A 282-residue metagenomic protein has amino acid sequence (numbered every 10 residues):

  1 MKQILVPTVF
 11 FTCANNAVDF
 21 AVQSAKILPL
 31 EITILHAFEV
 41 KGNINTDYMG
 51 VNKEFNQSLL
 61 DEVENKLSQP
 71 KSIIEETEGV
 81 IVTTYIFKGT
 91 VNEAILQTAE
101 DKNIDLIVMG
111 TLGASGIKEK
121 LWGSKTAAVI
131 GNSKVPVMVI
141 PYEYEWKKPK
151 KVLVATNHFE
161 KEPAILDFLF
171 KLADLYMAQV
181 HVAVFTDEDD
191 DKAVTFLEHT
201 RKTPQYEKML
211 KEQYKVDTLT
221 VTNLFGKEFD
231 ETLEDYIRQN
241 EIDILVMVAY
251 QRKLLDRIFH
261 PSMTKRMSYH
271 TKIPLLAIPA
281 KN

Functional and structural regions predicted by a protein language model:
M1-V51, K151-V221, R238, I242 (+3 more regions): Small/aliphatic-rich secondary-structure junction motif
C13, S115-G116, K161, K253-L255: Short glycine-rich, flexible loops that bind phosphorylated cofactors or substrates
V22, S72, A127, F170 (+3 more regions): Active-site phosphate/pyrophosphate- and oxyanion-stabilizing loops and adjacent acidic/basic residues in soluble
N52-N65, T200: A short acidic, glycine-rich active-site loop that binds or catalyzes chemistry on phosphate/adenosine moieties
S72-I107, E212-L245, Y250-P261, K265 (+3 more regions): Structural beta-alpha unit
A99-E143: Hydrophobic alpha-helical segments and helix pairs
W122-K125, L197-T200, F259-T264: Charged helix-capping and loop-helix junction motifs
